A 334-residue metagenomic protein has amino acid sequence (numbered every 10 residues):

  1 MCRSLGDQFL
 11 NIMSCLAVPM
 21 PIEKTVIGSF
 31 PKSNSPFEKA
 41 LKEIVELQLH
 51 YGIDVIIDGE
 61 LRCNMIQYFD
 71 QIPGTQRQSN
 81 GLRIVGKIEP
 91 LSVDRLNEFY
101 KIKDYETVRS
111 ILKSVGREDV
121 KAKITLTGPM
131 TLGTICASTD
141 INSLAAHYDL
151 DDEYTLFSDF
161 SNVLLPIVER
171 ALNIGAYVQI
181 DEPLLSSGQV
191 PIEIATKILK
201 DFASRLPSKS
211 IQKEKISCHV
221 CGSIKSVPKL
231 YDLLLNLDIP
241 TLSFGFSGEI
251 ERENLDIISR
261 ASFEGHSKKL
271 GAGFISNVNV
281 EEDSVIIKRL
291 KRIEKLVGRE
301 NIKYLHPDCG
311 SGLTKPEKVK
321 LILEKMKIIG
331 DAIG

Functional and structural regions predicted by a protein language model:
M1-G334: Domain-level signal for soluble alpha/beta catalytic cores
